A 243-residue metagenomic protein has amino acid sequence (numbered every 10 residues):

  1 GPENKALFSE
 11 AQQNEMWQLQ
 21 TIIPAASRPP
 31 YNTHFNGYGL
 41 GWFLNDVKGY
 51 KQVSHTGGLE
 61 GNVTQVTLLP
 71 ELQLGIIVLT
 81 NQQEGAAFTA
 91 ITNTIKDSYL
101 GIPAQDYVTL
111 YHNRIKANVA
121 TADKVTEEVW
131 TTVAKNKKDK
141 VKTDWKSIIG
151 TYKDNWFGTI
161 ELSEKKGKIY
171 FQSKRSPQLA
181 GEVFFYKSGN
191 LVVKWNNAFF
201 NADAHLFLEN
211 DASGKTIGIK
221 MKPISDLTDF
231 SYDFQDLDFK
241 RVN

Functional and structural regions predicted by a protein language model:
G1-N243: Catalytic loop of the DD-peptidase/beta-lactamase superfamily, centered on the K-T-G motif and neighboring
